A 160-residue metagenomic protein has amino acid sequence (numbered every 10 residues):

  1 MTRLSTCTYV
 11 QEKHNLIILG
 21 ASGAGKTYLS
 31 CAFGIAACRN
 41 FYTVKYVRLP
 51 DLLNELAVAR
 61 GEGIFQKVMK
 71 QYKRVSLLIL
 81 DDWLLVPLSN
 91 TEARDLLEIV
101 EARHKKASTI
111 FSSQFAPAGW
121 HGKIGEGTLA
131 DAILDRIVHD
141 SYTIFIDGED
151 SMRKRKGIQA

Functional and structural regions predicted by a protein language model:
M1-R74, H121: Conserved P-loop
D51-K73, W83-A160: Replace "adjacent to P-loop NTPase cores in ATP/GTP-dependent enzymes" with "adjacent to NTP-binding cores
L77: Short, Asp-centered acidic motifs that coordinate Mg2+ and/or phosphate in catalytic or ligand-binding sites
